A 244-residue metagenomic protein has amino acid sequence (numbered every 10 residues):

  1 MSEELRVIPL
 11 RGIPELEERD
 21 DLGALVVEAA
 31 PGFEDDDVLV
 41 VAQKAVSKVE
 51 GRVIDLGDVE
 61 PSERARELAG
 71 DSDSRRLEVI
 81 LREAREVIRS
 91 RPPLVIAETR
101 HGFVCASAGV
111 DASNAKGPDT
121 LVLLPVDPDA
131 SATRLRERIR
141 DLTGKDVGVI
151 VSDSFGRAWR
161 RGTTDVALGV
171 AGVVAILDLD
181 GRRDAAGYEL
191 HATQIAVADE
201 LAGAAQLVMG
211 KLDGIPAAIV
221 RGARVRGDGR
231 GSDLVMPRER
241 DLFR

Functional and structural regions predicted by a protein language model:
S2-E63: N-terminal, positively charged regions that mediate nucleic acid binding
S2-I13, V53-L123, L142-R244: A structural signal for small-residue-enriched, beta-sheet-centric alpha/beta enzyme cores and oligomeric scaffold folds
E18-A30, V126-K145: Phosphate-interacting basic helix/loop segments used at nucleotide- and nucleic-acid interfaces
